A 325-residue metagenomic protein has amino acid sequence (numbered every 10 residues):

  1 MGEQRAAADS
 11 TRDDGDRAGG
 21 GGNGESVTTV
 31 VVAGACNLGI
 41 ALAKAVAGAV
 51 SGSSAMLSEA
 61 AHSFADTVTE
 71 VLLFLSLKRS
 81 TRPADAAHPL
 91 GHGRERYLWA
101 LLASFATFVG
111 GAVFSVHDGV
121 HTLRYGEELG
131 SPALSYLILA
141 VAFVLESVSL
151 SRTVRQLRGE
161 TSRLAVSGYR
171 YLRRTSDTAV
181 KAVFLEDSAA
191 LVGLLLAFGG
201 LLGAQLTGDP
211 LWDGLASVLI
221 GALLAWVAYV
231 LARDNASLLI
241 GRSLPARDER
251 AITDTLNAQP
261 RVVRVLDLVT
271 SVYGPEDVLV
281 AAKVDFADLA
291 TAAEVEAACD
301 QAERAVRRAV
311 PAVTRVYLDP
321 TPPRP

Functional and structural regions predicted by a protein language model:
M1-L42: Topogenic membrane-insertion module of multi-pass membrane proteins
G2-R5, D13, G93-P325: Alpha-helical transmembrane segments and adjacent TM-loop junctions that form the membrane-embedded core of multi-pass
N23-V32, A61-V71, L98-G110: Alpha-helical transmembrane segments of integral membrane proteins, especially early/N-terminal helices
V27, S53-M56, P210-G214: Residues that define the loop-to-transmembrane-helix transition and helix capping in multi-pass membrane transporters
L38-V46, S51, S63, T67-L73 (+1 more regions): Hydrophobic alpha-helical membrane-embedded segments
A49-R82, V116, V120, K181-L195: Acidic (Asp/Glu-rich) catalytic motifs at the cytosolic membrane interface
S76-E95, Y125: Aspartate-rich (DDxxD/NDxxD/DxxxD) Mg2+/diphosphate-binding motifs and their adjoining helix-loop segments
